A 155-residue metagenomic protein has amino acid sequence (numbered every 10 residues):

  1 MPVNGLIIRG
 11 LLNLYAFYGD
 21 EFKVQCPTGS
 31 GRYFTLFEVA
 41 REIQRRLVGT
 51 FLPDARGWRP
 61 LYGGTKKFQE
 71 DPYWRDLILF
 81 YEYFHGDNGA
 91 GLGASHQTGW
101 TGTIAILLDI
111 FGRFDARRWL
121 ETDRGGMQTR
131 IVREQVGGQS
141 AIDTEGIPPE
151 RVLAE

Functional and structural regions predicted by a protein language model:
M1-E155: Acidic, mature catalytic/reactive cores of soluble proteins
